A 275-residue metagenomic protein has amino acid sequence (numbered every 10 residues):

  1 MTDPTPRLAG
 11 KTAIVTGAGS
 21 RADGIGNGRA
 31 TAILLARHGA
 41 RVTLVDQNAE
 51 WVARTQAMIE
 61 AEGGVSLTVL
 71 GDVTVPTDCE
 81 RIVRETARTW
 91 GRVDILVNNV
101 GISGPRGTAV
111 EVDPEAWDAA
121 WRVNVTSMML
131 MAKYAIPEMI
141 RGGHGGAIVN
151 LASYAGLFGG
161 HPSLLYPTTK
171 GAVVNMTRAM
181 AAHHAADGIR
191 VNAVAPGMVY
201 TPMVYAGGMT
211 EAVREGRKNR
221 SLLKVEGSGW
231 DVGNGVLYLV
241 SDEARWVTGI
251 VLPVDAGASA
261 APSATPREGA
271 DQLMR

Functional and structural regions predicted by a protein language model:
T2-T5, R106, F158, L237 (+1 more regions): Short C-terminal tail/terminal secondary-structure segment of NAD(P)H-dependent dehydrogenase/reductase domains
P6-T43: Canonical Rossmann dinucleotide-binding motif of NAD(H)/NADP(H)-dependent dehydrogenases/reductases, specifically
D94, V110-M129, V149, V173 (+1 more regions): Catalytic Tyr-X3-Lys loop
S103-D118, R141, P162-L165, M203-M209 (+1 more regions): Conserved mid-core segment of classical short-chain dehydrogenase/reductases
A132, T169, T177: Active-site helix of classical SDR
P137, A182-A186, R245: Alpha-helical segment proximal to the catalytic Tyr-Lys
S153: Residue(s) in the substrate-gating loop at a strand-loop-helix junction that position the organic substrate next
A193, A212-E243, V247, A256: C-terminal helical subdomain
